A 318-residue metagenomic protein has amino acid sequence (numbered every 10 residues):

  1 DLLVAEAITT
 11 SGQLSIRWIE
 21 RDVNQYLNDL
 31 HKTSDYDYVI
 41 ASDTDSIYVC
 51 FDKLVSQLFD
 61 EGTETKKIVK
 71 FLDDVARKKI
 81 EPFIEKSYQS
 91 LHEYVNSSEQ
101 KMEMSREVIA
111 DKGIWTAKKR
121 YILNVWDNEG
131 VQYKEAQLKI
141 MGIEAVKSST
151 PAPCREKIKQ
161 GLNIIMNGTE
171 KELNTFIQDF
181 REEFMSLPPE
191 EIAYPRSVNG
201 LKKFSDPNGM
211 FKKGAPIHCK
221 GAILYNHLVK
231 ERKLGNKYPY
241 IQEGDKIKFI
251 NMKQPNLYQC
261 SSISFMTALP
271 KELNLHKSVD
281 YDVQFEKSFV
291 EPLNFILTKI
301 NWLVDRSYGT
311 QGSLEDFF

Functional and structural regions predicted by a protein language model:
D1-T9: Conserved short loop/turn motifs at secondary-structure junctions
T9-T44, F51-F318: DNA-dependent DNA polymerase catalytic subunits
